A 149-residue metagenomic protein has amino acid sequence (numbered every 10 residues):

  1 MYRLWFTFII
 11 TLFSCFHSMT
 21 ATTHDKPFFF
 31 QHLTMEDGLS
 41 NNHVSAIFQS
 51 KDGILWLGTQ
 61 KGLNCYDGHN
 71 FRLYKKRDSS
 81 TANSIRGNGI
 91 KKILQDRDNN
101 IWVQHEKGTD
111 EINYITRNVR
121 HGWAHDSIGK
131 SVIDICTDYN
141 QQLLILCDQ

Functional and structural regions predicted by a protein language model:
M1-Q149: Carboxylate-rich, polar loop motifs that coordinate divalent cations or form catalytic acidic clusters
